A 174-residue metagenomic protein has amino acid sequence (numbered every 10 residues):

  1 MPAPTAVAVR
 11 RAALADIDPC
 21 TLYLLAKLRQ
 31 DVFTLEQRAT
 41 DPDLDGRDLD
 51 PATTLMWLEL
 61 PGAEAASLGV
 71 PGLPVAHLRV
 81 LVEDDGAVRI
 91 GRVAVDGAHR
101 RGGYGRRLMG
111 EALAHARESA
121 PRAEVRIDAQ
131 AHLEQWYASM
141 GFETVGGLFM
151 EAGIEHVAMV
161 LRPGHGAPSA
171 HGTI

Functional and structural regions predicted by a protein language model:
P2-P51, L55, E59-L73: Short amphipathic alpha-helix that is part of the acyltransferase structural core
L49, A63, E83-G86, G164: Short strand-connecting beta-turns/loops that link adjacent beta-strands
D50-A52, D85-G86, E151-E155: Short acidic/glycine-enriched loop/turn segments that link adjacent beta-strands
W57, A66-V82, G86-A94: Conserved beta-strand in the GNAT
V95, R101-A114: Conserved acetyl-CoA-binding loop-helix of GNAT-fold acetyltransferases
A116-Q130: Conserved GNAT acetyl-CoA-binding A-motif
R126-D128, A138, E143-A158: Conserved catalytic-core motifs of GNAT/GCN5-like acyltransferases
